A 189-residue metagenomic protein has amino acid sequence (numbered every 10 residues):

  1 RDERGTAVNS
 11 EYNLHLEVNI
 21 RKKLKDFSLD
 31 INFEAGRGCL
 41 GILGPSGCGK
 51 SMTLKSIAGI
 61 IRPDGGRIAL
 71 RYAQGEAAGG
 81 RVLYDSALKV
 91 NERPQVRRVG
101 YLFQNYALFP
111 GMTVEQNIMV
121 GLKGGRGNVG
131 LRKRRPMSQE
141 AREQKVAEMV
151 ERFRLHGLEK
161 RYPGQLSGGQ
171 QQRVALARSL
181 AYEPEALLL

Functional and structural regions predicted by a protein language model:
A58: Helix-to-loop junction immediately C-terminal to a conserved catalytic motif
A77-G100, G124, M137-Q144: ABC ATPase NBD coupling module
V82, G130-G157: Conserved ABC ATPase "signature" region
M112-L122: Short coil-to-helix segment of the ABC ATPase nucleotide-binding domain corresponding to the Q-loop/switch region
Y162-L166, Q170: Conserved ABC ATPase signature
L176: Hydrophobic anchor residue at the start of the ABC signature
A181-E185: A short, proline-enriched helix->beta-strand linker immediately N-terminal to the Walker B motif in ABC-type P-loop
